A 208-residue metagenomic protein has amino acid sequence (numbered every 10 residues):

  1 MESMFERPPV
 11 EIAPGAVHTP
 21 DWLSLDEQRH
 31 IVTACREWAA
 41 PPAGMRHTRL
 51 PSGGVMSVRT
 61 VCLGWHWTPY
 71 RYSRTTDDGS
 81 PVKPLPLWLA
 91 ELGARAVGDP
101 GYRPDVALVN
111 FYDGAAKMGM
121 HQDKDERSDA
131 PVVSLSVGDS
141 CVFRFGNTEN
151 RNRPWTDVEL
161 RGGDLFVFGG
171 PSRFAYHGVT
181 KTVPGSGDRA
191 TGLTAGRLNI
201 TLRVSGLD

Functional and structural regions predicted by a protein language model:
M1-D208: Non-heme Fe(II) oxygenase metal-center motifs and adjacent flexible, charged/small-residue loops
